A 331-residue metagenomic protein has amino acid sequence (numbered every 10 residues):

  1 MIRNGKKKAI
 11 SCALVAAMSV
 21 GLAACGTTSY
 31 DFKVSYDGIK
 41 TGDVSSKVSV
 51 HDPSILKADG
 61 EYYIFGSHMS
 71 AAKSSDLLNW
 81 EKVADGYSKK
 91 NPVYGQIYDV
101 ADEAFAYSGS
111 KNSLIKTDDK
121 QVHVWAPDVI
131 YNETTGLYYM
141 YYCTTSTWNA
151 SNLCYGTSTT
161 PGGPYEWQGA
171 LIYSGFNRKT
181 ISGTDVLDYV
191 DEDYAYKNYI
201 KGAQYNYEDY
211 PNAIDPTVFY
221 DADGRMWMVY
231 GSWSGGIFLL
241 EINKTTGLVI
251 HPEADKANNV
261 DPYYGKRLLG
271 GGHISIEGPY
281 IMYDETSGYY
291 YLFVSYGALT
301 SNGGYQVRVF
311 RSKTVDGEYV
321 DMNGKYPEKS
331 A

Functional and structural regions predicted by a protein language model:
M1-T28: Gram-positive cell-envelope targeting signals
C25-A331: Carbohydrate-active catalytic/glycan-binding domains of CAZyme proteins, especially the secreted or lumenal ectodomains
